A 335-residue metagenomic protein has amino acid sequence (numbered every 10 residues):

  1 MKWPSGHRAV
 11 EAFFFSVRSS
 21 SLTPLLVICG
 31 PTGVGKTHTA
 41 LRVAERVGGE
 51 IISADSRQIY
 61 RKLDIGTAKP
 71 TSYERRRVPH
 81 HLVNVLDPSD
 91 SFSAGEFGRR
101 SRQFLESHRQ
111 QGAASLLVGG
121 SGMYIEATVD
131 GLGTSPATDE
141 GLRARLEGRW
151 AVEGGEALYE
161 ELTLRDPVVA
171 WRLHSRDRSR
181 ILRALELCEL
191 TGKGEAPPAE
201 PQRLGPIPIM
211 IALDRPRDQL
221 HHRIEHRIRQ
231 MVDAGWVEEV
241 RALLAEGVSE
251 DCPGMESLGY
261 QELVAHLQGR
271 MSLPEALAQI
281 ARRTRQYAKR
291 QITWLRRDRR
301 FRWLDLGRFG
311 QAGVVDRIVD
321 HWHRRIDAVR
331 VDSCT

Functional and structural regions predicted by a protein language model:
W3, F13-T335: Phosphate/pyrophosphate-binding catalytic cores of soluble transferases and nucleic-acid-acting enzymes
H7-R8: Compositionally biased, intrinsically disordered low-complexity segments enriched in Pro/Arg/Gln/His
